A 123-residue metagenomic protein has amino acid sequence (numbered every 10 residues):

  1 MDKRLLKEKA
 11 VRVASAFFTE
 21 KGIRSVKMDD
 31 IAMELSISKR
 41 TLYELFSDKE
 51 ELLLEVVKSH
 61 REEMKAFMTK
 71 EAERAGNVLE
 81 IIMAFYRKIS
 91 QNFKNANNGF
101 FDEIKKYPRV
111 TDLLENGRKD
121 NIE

Functional and structural regions predicted by a protein language model:
M1-K21, S25-I37, E51-L54: Basic, helix-initiating cap at the start of DNA-binding domains
S36-F46: Short hydrophobic/aromatic patch on the recognition helix
E44, L54-E55: DNA-binding alpha-helical recognition surfaces that contact promoter or target DNA
E55, A66-N95: Hydrophobic alpha-helical connector segments
S90-E123: Short secondary-structure transition hinges
